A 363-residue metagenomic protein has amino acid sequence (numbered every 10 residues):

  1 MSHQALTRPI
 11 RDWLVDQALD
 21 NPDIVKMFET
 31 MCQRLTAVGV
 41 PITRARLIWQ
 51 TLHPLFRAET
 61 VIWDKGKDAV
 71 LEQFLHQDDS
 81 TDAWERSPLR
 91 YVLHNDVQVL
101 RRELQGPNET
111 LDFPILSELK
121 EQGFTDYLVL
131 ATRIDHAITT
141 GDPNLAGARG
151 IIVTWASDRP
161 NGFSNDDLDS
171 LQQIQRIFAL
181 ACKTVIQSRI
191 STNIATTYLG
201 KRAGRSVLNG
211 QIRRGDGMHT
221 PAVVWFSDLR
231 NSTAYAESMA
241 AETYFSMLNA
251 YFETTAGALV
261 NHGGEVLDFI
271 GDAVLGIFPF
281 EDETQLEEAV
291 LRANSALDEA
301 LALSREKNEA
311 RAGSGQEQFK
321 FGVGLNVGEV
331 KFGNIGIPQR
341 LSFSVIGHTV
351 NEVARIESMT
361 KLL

Functional and structural regions predicted by a protein language model:
R8-D16, N21-T36, D112-L116, L168 (+4 more regions): Short amphipathic alpha-helical segments
D20-V70, H262: Helix-loop-beta substructure at the N-terminus of cytosolic sensory domains that couple signal/ligand detection
K67-V129: Regulatory sensory and allosteric helical modules in signal-transduction proteins and certain transcription factors
I134-Q172: Regulatory loop-to-helix N-cap segments in sensory/regulatory domains that couple ligand/signal detection
N165-H219: Regulatory cytosolic signal-relay segments
R213-S295, F343: Catalytic NTP-binding/metal-coordinating core of nucleotidyl cyclase/transferase enzymes
N249-G263, T284-V323, V327, H348-M359: Alpha-helical scaffold within the catalytic cores of cyclic-nucleotide enzymes
I277-E288, V323-F343, M359-L362: Catalytic strand-loop-helix junctions within cyclic-nucleotide turnover domains
